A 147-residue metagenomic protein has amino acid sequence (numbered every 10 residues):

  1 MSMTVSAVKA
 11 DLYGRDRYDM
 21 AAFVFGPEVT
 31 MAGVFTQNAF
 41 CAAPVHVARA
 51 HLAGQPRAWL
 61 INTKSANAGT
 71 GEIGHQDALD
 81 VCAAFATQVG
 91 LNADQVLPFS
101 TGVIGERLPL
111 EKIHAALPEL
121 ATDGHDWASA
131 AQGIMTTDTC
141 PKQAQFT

Functional and structural regions predicted by a protein language model:
M1-F40: N-terminal amphipathic/basic leader segments beginning at the initiator methionine
L12-R15, G33, Q37, A53 (+4 more regions): Catalytic cores of large soluble enzymes that bind and process phosphate-bearing ligands
F23-V24, L60-N62, P98-S100: Short beta-strand segments
P27, K64-A66, T101-V103: Short, ordered loop/turn segments at secondary-structure junctions
F35-H51, G133-T147: Glycine-rich oxoanion-binding loops at beta->alpha junctions
L60-V89: Alpha-helical support elements that line or immediately flank enzyme active sites and cofactor-binding pockets
L79-D80, A84-T147: Glycine-rich, mobile lid/loop segments that gate access to catalytic sites or pores
